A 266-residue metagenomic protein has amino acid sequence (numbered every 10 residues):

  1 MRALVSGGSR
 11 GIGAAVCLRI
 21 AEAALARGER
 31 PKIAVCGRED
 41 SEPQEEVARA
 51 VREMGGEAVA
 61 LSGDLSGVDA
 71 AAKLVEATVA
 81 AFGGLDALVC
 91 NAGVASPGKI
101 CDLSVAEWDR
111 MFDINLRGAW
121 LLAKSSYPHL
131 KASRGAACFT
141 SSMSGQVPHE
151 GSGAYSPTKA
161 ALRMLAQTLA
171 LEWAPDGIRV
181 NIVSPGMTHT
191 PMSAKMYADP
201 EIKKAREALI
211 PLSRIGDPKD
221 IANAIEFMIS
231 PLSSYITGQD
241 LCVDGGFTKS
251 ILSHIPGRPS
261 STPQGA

Functional and structural regions predicted by a protein language model:
S9-R10: Conserved glycine-rich cofactor-binding loop
V89, A174, R179, I236-G238: Short, small/polar-rich loop/turn modules that mediate ligand/substrate recognition or access, typified
K99-I100, E107-F112, R206: Substrate-binding pocket helix/loop in short-chain dehydrogenase/reductase
A123, T158, A166: Active-site helix of classical SDR
P128, L171-P175, S234: Alpha-helical segment proximal to the catalytic Tyr-Lys
S142: Residue(s) in the substrate-gating loop at a strand-loop-helix junction that position the organic substrate next
V147, E226, T237-A266: Short C-terminal tail/terminal secondary-structure segment of NAD(P)H-dependent dehydrogenase/reductase domains
